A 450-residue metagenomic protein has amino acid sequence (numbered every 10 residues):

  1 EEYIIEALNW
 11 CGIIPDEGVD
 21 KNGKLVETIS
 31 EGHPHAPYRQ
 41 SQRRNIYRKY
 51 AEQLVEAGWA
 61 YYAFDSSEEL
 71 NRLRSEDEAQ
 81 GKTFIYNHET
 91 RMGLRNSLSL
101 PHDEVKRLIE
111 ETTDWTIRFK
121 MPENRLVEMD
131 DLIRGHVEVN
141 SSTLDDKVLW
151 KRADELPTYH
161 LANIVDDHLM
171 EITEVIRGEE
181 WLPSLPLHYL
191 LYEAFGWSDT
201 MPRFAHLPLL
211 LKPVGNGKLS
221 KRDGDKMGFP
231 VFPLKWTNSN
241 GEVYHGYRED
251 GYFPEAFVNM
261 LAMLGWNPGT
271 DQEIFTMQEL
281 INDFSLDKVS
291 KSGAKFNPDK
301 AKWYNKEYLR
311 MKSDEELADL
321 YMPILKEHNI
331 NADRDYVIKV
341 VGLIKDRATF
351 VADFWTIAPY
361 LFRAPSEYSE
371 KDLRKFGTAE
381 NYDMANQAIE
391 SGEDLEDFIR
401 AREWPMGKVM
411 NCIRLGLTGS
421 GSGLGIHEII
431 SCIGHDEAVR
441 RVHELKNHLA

Functional and structural regions predicted by a protein language model:
E1-K82, L156, P183-E193, A256: N-terminal Rossmann-like or analogous alpha/beta NTP/dinucleotide-binding catalytic cores that position adenine
I4, L54, G58, F119 (+7 more regions): Residue-level signal for inorganic ion chemistry
P37-S41, F64, W150-R152, M170-W181 (+5 more regions): Conserved phosphate-binding loops in nucleotide/dinucleotide-binding enzymes
A60-Y62, S66-D223, P230, V243 (+1 more regions): Active-site cores that bind ATP or allylic diphosphates and position pyrophosphate for catalysis
Y247-E255, K291-N297, N331-K339, R400-K408 (+1 more regions): Structural motif
L261, N305, V341-A348, M410-L417: Short alpha-helical scaffolding segments that buttress acidic/His motifs in well-ordered protein cores
M311-R402: Small-residue-rich helix-loop
I389-A450: Charged substrate- and nucleic-acid-binding regions of tRNA-handling and nucleotidyl-transfer enzymes, centered on
